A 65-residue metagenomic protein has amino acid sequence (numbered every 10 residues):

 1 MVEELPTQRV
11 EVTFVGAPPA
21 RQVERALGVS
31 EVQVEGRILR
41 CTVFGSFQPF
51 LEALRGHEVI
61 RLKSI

Functional and structural regions predicted by a protein language model:
M1-E4, L27-Q33: Short, flexible, solvent-exposed loop/turn segments with mixed acidic/basic and small polar residues
M1-F14, L39: Short glycine-/aliphatic-rich beta-strand segments at the starts of folded cytosolic domains
R9-G28, F50-L54: Short amphipathic alpha-helix segments
T13, T42, K63: Residues in well-ordered beta-strands of folded domains
E31-I38, V59-I65: Conserved short beta-strand edge segments in small beta-sheet-based binding/regulatory domains
R37-P49: Short proline/glycine- and acidic-rich turn/helix-capping motifs at secondary-structure junctions
F47-I65: Ligand-binding grooves and catalytic loops that recognize ribose/phosphate and carbohydrate rings, and esterified lipid
